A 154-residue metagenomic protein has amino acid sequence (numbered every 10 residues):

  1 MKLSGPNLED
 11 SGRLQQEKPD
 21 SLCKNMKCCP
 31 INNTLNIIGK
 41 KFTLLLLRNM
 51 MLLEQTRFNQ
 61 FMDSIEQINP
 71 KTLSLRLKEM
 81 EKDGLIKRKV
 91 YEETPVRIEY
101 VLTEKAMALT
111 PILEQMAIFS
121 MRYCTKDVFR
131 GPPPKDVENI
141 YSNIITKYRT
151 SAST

Functional and structural regions predicted by a protein language model:
M1-C28, K87, E104, T110-T154: C-terminal regulatory/oligomerization modules of transcriptional regulators
C28-T72: N-terminal helix-turn-helix DNA-binding core of bacterial DNA-binding proteins
I38-K41, T103-M107: Alpha-helical hinge/cap motifs
N59, K78, I98: Residues within the helices of the helix-turn-helix
M62, V90, L113: Short, flexible helix/strand-to-coil boundary loops that buttress conserved ligand/catalytic motifs in alpha/beta
L73, L77-M80: Basic amphipathic alpha-helical segments that dock to polyanions
E81-V101: Beta-hairpin "wing" of winged helix-turn-helix
